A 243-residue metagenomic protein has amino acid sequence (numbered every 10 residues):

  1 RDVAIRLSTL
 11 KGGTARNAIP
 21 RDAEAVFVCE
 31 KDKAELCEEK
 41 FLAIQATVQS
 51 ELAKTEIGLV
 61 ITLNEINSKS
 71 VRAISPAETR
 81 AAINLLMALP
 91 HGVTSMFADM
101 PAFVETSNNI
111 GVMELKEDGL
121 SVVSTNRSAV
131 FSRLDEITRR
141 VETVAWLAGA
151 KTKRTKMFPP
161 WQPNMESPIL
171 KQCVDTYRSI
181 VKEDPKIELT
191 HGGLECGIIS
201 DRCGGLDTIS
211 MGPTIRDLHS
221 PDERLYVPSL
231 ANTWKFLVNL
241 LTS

Functional and structural regions predicted by a protein language model:
R1, K33-A34, E78-M87, S95-A98 (+4 more regions): His/Asp/Glu-rich mid-to-C-terminal helical/loop segments that flank catalytic regions of hydrolases
R1-D2, K40-E51, R140-A148, P168 (+4 more regions): Generic non-transmembrane alpha-helical segments
R1-R127: Midchain, well-structured core segments that form catalytic/ion-binding scaffolds
D2-A4, G58-V60, G149, K182-D184 (+1 more regions): A generic structural signal for alpha->beta connector loops
R16-V26, R72-I74, Q162-D175, I198-R202: Short glycine/threonine-rich loop-to-helix capping motif typified by GTGT followed within a few residues by an Asp-Pro
C29, K33, I74, E78 (+10 more regions): Catalytic cores of large soluble enzymes that bind and process phosphate-bearing ligands
A98, E105-S107, G111-D118, V174-N239: Zn-dependent metallopeptidase/amidohydrolase metal-coordination segment
E105-G192: Substrate-recognition/cap regions that form aromatic- and gly/pro-loop-enriched pockets for small-molecule ligands
